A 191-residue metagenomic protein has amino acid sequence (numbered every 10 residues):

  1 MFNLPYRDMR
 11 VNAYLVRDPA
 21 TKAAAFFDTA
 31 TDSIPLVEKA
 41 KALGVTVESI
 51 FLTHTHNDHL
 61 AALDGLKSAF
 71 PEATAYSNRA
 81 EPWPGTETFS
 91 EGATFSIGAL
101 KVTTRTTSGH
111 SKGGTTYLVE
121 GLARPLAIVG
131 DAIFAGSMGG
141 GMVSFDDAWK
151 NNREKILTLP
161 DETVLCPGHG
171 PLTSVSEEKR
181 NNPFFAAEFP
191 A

Functional and structural regions predicted by a protein language model:
M1-L43, Y117-G130, G136: Conserved beta-strand hairpin/beta-sheet module of binuclear metal-dependent hydrolase folds, prominently
L4-Y6, F70, T106-S108: Short Gly/Pro-enriched turn/cap motifs at secondary-structure boundaries
P5-Y6, R17, G65-K67, T86-E87 (+4 more regions): Short secondary-structure boundary/capping segments
R10, T21-A24, T31-T103, R180-E188: Active-site HxH/HxHxD metal-binding segment of metal-dependent hydrolases
F27, A75-S77, V129, P167: Hydrophobic residues in well-ordered beta-strands that form the structural core
V45, K101, S111-A191: Metallo-beta-lactamase
F51-H54, T107, S111, V129: Ser/Thr-glycine-rich phosphate-binding loops at phosphate-binding pockets of nucleotides, nucleotide cofactors
